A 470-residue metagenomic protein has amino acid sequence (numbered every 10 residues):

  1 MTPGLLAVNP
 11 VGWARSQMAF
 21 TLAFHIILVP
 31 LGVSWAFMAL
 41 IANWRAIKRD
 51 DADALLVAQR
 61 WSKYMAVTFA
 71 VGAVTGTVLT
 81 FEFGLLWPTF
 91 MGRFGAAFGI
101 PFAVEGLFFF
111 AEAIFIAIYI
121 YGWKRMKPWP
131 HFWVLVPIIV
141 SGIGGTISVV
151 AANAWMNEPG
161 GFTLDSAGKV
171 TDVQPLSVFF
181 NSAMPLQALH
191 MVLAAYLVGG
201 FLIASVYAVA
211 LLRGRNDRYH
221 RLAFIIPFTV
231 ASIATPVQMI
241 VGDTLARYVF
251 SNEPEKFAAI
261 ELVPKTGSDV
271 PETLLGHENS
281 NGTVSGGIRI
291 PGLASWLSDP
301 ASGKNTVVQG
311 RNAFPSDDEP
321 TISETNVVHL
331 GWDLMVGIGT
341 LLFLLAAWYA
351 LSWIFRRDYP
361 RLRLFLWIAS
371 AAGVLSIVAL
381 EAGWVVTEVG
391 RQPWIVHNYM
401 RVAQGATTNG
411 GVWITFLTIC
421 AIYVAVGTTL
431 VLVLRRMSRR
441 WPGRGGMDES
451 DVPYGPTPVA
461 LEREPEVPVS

Functional and structural regions predicted by a protein language model:
M1-S470: Polytopic transmembrane helical bundles with strong interfacial aromatic enrichment
